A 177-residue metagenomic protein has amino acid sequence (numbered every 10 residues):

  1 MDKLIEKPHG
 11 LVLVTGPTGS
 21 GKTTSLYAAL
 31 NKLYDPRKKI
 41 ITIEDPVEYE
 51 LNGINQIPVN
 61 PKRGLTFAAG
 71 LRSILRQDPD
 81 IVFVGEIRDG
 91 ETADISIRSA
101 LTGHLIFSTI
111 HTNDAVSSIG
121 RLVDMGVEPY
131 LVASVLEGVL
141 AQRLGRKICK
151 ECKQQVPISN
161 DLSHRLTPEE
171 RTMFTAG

Functional and structural regions predicted by a protein language model:
M1-G177: Short, flexible helix-loop junctions that flank or precede catalytic/ligand sites
